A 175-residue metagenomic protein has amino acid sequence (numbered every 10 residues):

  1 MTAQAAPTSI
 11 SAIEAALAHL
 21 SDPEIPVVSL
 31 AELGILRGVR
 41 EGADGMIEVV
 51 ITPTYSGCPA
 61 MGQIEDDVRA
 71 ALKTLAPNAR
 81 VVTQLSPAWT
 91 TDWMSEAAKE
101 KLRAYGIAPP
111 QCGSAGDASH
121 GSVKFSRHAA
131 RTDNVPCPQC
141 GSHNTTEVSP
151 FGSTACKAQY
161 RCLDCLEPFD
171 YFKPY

Functional and structural regions predicted by a protein language model:
M1-Y175: Domain-level signature for proteins that mediate thiol-based redox and metal-cofactor handling
